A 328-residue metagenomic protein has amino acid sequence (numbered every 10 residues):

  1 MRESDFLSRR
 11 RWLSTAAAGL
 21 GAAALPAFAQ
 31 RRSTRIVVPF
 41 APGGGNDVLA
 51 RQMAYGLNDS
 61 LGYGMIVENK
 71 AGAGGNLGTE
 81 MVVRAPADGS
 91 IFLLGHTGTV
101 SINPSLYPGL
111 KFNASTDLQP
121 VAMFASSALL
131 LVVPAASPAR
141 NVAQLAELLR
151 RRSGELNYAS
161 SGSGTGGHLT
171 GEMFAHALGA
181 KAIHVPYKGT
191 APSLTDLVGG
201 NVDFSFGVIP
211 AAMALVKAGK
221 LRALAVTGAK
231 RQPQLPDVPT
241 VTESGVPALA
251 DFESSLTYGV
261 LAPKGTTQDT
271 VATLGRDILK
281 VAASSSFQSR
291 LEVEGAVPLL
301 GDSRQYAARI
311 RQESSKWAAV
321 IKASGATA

Functional and structural regions predicted by a protein language model:
M1-R11, A16-A24: N-terminal secretory signal peptides
F28-T116, E155, A180-D203, V208 (+3 more regions): N-terminal (or domain-start) structured segment
S33, K217, Q268-A328: An extracytoplasmic/periplasmic, membrane-proximal ligand-sensing/linker region
R84-S90, S105-P192, V241, T257-R290: Hinge/capping helix and adjacent helix->loop/strand transition within the periplasmic-binding protein
T97-G98, S126, A136, I209-P210 (+1 more regions): Solvent-exposed coil/turn segments that connect beta secondary-structure elements in extracytoplasmic/periplasmic
G98-V100, S163-G166, A211-A212, K230-R231: Solvent-exposed loop/turn segments at secondary-structure junctions within structured extracellular/periplasmic domains
A212-A282, S315: C-terminal lobe and pocket-closing loops of periplasmic/extracytoplasmic Venus-flytrap solute-binding proteins
